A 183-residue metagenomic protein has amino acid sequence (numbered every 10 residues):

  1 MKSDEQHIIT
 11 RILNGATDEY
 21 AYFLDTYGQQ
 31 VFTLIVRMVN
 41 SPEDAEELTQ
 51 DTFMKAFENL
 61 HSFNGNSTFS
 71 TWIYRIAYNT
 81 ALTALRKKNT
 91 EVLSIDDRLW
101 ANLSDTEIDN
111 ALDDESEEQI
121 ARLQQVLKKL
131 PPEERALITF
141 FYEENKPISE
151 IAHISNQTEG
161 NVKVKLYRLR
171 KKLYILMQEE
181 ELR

Functional and structural regions predicted by a protein language model:
M1-Q30, R37, S149-E150, I175 (+1 more regions): N-terminal module of bacterial RNA polymerase sigma factors
K2, E91-S116, P147: Internal acidic/polar
H7-R11, R122-L130: Short amphipathic alpha-helical boundary/capping segments
L13-N14, F53-T68, K87-N89: Sigma70-family region 2
T33, E47-M54, S67-N79: Structural recognition of an alpha-helix C-terminal capping motif at a helix-to-coil junction
S62-N64, R75-I95, S116: Arg/Lys-rich amphipathic alpha helix in sigma70-family domain 2
L82, R122, V126, E134 (+2 more regions): DNA-recognition helix of helix-turn-helix
L137-I138: A short pre-motif secondary-structure segment
